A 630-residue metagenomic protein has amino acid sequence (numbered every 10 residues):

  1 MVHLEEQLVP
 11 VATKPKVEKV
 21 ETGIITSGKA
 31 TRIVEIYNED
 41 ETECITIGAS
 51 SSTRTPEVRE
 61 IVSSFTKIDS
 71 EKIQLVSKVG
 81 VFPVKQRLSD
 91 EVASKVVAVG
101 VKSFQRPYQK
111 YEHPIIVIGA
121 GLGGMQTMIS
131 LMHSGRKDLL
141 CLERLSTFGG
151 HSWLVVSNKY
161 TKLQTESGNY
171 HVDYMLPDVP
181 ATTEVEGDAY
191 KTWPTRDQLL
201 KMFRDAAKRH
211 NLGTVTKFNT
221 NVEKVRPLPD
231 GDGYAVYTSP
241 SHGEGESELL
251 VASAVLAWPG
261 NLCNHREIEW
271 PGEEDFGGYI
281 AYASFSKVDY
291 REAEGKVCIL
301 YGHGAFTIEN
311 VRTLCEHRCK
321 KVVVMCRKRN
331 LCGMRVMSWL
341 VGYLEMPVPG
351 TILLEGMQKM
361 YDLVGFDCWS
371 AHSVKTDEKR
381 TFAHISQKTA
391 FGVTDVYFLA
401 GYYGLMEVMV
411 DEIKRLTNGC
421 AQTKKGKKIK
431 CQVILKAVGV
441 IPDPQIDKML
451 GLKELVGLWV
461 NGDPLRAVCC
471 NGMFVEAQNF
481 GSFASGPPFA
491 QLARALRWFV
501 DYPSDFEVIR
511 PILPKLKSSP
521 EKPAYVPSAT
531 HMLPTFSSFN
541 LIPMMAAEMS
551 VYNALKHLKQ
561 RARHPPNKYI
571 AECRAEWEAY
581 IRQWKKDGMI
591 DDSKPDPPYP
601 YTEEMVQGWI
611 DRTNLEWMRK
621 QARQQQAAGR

Functional and structural regions predicted by a protein language model:
V2-Q109: Ubiquitin system architectures
H113-C141, T307-C315: N-terminal Rossmann-like FAD-binding beta1-loop-alpha1 element of flavoenzymes
I118, V222, E248-L262, I299-Y301 (+1 more regions): Short hydrophobic core segments
R144-D205, M325-S386: Glycine-rich active-site loop/strand segments that organize a redox cofactor
P177-P180, D188-K191, T195, L199-M202 (+3 more regions): Glycine-rich dinucleotide-binding loop and its adjacent helix/turn
E186-C263, G401, R415-C420: Feature captures the FAD/FMN-dependent oxidoreductase FAD-binding
Y279, A283-D289, C420-Q422, K430 (+1 more regions): FAD-site-proximal beta/loop scaffold in flavoenzymes
W459-N461, L465-R630: C-terminal, flexible cofactor-proximal segment of oxidoreductases
